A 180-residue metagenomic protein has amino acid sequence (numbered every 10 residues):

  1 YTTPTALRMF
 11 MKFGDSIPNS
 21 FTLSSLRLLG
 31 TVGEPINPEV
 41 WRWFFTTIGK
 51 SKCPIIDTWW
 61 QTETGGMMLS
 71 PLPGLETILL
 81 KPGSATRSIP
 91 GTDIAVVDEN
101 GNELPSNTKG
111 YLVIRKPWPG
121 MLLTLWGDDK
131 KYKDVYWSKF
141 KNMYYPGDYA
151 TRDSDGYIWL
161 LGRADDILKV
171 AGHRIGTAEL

Functional and structural regions predicted by a protein language model:
Y1, G30-T31, P54-D57, L69 (+6 more regions): Structured core elements
Y1-T2, M11-L80, D93: Gly/Ser/Thr-rich phosphate-binding loop
T3-P4, W118: Helix N-cap/beta->alpha junction signal
L7-F10, I36-E39, T62-G66, E103 (+3 more regions): Flexible loop/turn segments at secondary-structure boundaries
G33, W60, T86, D148 (+1 more regions): Active-site glycine-centered loops adjacent to acidic/histidine catalytic or metal-binding residues that shape
P35-P38, T77-G127, D134-S138: Adenylate-forming AMP-binding core of the ANL superfamily, especially NRPS adenylation
V40, E179-L180: Generic structural signal for hydrophobic residues
P105-N107, V113-A178: Conserved ATP-binding/catalytic segment of the ANL
